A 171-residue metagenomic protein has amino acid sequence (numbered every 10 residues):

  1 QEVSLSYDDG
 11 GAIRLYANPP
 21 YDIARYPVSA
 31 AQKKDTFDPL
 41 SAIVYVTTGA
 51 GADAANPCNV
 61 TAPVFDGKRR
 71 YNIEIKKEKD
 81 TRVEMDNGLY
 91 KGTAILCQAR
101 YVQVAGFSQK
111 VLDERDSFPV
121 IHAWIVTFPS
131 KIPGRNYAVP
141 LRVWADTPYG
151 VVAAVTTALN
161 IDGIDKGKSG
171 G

Functional and structural regions predicted by a protein language model:
Q1, G51-G171: Acidic, serine/threonine-rich low-complexity disordered tracts
Q1-K79: Signature of exported/secreted
